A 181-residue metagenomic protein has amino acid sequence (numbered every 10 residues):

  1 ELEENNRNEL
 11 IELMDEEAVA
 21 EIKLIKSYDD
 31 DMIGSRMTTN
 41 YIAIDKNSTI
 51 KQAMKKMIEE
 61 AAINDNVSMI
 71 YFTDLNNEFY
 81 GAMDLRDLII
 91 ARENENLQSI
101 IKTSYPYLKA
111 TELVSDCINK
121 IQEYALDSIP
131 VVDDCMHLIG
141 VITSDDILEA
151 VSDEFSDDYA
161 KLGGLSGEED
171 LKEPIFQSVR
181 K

Functional and structural regions predicted by a protein language model:
E1-K181: Cytosolic regulatory modules rich in charged/polar residues
